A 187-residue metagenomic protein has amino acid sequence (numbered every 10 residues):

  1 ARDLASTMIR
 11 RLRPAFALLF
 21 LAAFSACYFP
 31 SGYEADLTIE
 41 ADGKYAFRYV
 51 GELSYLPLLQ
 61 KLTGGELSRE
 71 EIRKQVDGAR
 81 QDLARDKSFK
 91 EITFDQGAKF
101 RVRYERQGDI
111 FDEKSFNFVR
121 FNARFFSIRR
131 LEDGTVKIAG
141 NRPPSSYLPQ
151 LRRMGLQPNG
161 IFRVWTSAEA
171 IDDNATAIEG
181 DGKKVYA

Functional and structural regions predicted by a protein language model:
S6-F16: Bacterial N-terminal signal peptides that target proteins for export
A23-A26: C-terminal motif of bacterial Sec signal peptides marking the signal peptidase cleavage site
Y28-P30: Bacterial signal peptide processing site
E34-L53: Post-signal peptide N-terminal segment of mature Sec-exported envelope proteins
R48-G78, Q150: Post-signal-peptide N-terminal segment of Sec-exported extracytoplasmic proteins
D77-A187: Mature, soluble, non-transmembrane domains
